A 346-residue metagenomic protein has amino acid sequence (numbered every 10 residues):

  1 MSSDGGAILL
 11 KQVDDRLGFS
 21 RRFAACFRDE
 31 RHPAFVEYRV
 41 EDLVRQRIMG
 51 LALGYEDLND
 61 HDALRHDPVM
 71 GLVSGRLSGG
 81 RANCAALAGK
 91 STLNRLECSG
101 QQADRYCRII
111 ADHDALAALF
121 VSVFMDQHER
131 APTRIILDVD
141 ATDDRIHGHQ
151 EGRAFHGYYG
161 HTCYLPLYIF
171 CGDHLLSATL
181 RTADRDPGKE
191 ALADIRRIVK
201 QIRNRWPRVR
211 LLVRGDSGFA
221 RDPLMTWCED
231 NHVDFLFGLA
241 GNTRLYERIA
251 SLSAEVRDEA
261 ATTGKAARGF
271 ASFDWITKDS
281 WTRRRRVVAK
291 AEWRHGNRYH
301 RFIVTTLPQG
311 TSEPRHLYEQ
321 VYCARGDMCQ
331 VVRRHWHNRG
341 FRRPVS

Functional and structural regions predicted by a protein language model:
M1-D186, E190-R205: Dynamic "connector" segments at or just before major functional cores
T133, V209, V233: Short coil/turn segments at beta-strand junctions that form active-site/ligand-binding loops
D140, R210-F219: Acidic/histidine-rich, metal-coordinating catalytic segments
R221-P223: Short, well-ordered alpha-helical microsegments
M225-D234: Short, surface-exposed basic-aromatic patches at helix termini and helix-loop junctions that form
D234-G340: An anionic, glycine-rich sequence signature occurring as long contiguous blocks
R342-S346: Basic, amphipathic alpha-helical segments enriched in Lys/Arg and hydrophobic/aromatic residues
